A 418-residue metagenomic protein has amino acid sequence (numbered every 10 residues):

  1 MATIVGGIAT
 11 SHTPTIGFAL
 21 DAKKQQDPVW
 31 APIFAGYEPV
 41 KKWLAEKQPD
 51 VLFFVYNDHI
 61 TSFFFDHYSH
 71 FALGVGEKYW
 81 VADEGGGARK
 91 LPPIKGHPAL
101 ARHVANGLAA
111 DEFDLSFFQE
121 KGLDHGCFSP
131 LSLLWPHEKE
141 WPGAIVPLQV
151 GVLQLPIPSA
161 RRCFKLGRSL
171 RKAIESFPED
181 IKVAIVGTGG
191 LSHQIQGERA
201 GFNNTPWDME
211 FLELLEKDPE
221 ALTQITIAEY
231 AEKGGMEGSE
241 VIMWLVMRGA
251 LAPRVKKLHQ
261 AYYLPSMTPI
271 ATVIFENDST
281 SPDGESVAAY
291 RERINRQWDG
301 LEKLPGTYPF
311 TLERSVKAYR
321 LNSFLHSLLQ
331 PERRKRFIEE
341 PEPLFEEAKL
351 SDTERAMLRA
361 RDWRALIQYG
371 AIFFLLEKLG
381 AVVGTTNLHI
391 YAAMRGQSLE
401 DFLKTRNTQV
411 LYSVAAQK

Functional and structural regions predicted by a protein language model:
M1-D50, S62-K165, S176, E198-E292: Flexible, D/E/H-enriched segments
V5, P49-L52, R334, R355: A common structural microfeature
H12-P14, F53-H59, P341: Short glycine-rich, polar/acidic loop-and-turn segments at beta strand-coil junctions
A35, P39, K165, S169 (+1 more regions): A non-catalytic, amphipathic alpha-helix used as a structural packing/dimerization or gating element in enzyme scaffolds
D50-Y56, L148, I181-Q194: Beta-strand elements within well-structured catalytic alpha/beta cores of enzymes that handle phosphate/sulfate esters
I60-F63, S192-I195, L344: Short, active-site-adjacent cap segments at secondary-structure transitions
R168-V183: Non-transmembrane, aqueous-exposed alpha-helical and coiled segments at domain scale
D283-K418: Charged, low-complexity intrinsically disordered segments
